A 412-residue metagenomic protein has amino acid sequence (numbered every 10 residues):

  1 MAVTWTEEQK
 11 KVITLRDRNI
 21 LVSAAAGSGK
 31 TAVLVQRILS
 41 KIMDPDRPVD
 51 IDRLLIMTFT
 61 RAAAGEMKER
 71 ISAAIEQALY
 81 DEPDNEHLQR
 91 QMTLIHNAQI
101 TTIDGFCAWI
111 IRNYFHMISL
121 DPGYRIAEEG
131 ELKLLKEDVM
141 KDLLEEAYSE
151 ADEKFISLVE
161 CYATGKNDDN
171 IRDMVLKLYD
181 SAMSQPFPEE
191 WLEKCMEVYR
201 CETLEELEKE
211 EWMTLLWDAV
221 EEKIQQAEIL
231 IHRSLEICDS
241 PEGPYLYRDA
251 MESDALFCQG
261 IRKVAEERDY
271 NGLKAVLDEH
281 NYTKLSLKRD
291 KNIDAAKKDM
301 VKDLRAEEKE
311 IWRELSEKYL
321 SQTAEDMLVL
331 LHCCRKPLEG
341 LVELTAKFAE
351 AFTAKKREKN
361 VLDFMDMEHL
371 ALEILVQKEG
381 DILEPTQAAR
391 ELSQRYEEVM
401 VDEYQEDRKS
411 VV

Functional and structural regions predicted by a protein language model:
M1-S119, K355, K359-M365, L370-E373 (+1 more regions): P-loop NTPase Walker
T31, M92-Q99, M117-F187, H332: ATP-hydrolysis module of ASCE/P-loop NTPase motor domains, specifically the Walker B Asp-Glu catalytic pair
R53, R172-M365: Conserved ATP-driven helicase/translocase motor core recognized via long, highly charged RecA-like/P-loop NTPase domain
I56, E406-D407: Residues immediately C-terminal
A98-I110, C161-S184, L341-K347, L362-L375: Core structural elements
S393: Conserved, charged catalytic cores of large soluble enzymes
V399-V401: Hydrophobic residues in beta-strands of the RecA-like P-loop NTPase core, especially within AAA+ ATPase
V411-V412: Conserved small/polar residues in nucleotide/adenosyl-binding loops
